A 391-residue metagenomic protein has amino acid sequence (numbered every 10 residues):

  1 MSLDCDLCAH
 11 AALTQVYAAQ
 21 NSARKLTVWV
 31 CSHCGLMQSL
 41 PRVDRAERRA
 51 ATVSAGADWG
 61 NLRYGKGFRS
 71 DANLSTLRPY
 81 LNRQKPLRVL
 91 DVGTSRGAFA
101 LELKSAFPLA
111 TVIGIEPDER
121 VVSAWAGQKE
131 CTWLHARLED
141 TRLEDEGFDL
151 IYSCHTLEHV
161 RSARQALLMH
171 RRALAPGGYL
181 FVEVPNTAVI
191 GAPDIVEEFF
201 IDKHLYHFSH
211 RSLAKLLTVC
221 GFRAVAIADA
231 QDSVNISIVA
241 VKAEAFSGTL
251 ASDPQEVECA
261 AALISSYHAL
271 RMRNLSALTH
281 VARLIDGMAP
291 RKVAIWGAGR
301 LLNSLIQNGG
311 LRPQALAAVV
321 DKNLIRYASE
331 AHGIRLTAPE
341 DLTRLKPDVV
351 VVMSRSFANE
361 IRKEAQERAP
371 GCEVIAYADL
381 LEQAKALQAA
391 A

Functional and structural regions predicted by a protein language model:
M1-E146, L150-C154, L167, F246-A289 (+2 more regions): Conserved N-terminal segment of class I S-adenosyl-L-methionine
T14-A19, F222-S233: Conserved S-adenosyl-L-methionine
L26-V28, S233-V239: Short hydrophobic/aromatic beta-strand or adjacent loop that forms the aromatic wall/cage of a ligand/substrate-binding
G147-H155, D348-V351, R355: Short SAM/SAH-binding signature in class I
R164-Y179: A short glycine-rich, Lys/Arg-flanked "PGG" loop and its adjoining helix->strand segment in the class I
Q165-M169, L216, E364: Short, conserved SAM-binding segment of the class I
V182-Y206, H210-L216: Short, glycine-/aromatic-enriched active-site segment of Class I SAM-dependent methyltransferases
V239-A391: Hydrophobic, well-ordered beta-alpha structural blocks that scaffold small-molecule cofactor pockets
